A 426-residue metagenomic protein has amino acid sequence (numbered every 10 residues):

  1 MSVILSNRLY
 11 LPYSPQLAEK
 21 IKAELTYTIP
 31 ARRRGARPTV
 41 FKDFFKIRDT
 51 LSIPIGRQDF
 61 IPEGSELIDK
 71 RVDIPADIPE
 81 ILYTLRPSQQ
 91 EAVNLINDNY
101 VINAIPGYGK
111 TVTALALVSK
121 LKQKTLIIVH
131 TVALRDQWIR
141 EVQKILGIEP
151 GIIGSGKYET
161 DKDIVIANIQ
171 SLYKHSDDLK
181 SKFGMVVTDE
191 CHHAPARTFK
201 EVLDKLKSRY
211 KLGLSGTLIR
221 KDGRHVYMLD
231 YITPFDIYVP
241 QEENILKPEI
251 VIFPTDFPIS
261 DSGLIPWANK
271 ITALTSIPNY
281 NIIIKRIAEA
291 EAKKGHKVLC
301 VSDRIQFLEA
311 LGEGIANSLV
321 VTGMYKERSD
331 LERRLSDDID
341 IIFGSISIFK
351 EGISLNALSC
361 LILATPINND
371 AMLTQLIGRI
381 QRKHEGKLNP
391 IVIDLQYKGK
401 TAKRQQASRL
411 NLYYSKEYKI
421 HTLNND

Functional and structural regions predicted by a protein language model:
K22-R71: Interdomain "pre-motor" coupling segment immediately N-terminal to P-loop NTPase/helicase cores
L67-N103: Conserved pre-motif I regulatory segment
D98-L121, L126: Walker A/P-loop
V118, S262-D303, E309-E313: Conserved interdomain hinge at the start of the Helicase C-terminal
D136, R140, E149-D161, K174 (+3 more regions): Conserved helicase ATPase core of P-loop NTP-dependent helicases/translocases
S155-M185, A196-E201, I348: Conserved helix/coil segment N-terminal to the catalytic DExD/H
Y173, G323-K416: Conserved RecA-like P-loop NTPase helicase motor core
G184-M185, H192-E249, Y413: Post-DEXD/H (motif II) to motif III coupling segment of the RecA-like Helicase ATP-binding lobe
